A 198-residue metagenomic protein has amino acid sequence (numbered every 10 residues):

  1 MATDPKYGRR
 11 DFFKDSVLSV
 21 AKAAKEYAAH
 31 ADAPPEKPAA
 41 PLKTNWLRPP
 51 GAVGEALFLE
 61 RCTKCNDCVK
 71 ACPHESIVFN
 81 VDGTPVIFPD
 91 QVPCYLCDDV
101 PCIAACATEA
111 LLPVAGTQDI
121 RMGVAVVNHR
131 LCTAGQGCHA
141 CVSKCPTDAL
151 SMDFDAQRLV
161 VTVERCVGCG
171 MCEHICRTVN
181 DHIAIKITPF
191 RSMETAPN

Functional and structural regions predicted by a protein language model:
M1-N198: Non-ligating segments of multi-cofactor redox enzymes
